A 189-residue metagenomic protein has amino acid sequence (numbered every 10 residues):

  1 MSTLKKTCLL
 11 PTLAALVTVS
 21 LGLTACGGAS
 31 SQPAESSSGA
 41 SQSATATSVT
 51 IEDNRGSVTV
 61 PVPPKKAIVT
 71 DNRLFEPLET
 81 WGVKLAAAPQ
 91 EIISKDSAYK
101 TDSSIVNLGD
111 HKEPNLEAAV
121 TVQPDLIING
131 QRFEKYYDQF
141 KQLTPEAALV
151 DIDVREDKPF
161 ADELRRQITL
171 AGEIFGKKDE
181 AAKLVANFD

Functional and structural regions predicted by a protein language model:
S2-A15, T24-R73, D179-D189: Bacterial Sec-exported substrate-binding components of ABC uptake systems
I51, L108, V150-I152: Hydrophobic residues at beta-strand termini and immediately following loops that shape nucleotide-binding pockets
P61-P64, D71, F75, E79 (+6 more regions): Extracytoplasmic/secreted envelope proteins and their assembly/folding machinery, especially bacterial periplasmic
K66, D71-A118: A short, structured surface patch at a secondary-structure boundary
Q90-S94, F133-E134, D153-D157: Short, acidic/turn-prone active-site loops that include or flank metal/cofactor- and phosphate-binding residues
Q123-N129: Proline-aspartate-enriched helix->loop->beta-strand connector
L143-D189: Extracytoplasmic substrate-binding proteins
